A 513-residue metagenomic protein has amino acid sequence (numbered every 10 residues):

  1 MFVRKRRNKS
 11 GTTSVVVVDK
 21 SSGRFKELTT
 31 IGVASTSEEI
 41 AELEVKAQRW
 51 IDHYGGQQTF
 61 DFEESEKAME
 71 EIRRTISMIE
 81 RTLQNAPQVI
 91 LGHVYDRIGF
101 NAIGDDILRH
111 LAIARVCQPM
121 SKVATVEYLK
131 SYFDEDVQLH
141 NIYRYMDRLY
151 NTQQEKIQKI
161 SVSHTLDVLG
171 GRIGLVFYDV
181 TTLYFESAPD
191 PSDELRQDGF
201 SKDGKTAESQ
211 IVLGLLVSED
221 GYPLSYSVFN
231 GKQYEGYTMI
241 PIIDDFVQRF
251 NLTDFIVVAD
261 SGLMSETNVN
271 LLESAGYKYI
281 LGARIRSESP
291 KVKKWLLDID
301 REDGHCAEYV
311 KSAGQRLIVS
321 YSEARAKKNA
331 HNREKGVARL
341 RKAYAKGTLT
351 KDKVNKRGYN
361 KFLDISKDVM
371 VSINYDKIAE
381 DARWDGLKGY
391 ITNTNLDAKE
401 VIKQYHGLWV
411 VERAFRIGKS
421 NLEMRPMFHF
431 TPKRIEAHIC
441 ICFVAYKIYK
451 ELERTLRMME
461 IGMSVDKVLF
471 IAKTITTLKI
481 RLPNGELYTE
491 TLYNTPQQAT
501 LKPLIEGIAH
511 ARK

Functional and structural regions predicted by a protein language model:
M1-Q197, A207-E208, L216-S227, K232 (+4 more regions): Dynamic "connector" segments at or just before major functional cores
G23-R24, Y132-V137, T152, L169 (+6 more regions): Secondary-structure transition/capping motifs at alpha-helix termini and the adjoining loop/turn into the next element
I211, V228, A275-Q404, K473-K513: An anionic, glycine-rich sequence signature occurring as long contiguous blocks
S227-R249: Active-site beta-loop-alpha junctions of metal-dependent nucleic acid enzymes, especially the RNase H-like/DDE
Y234, V258-T267, I285-S287, R434: Acidic, metal-coordinating catalytic cores used for nucleic-acid/nucleotide bond scission and strand-transfer chemistry
V401-F428: Short amphipathic alpha-helical "interface-anchor" segments enriched in bulky aromatics
T431-L452: Basic, amphipathic alpha-helical segments enriched in Lys/Arg and hydrophobic/aromatic residues
